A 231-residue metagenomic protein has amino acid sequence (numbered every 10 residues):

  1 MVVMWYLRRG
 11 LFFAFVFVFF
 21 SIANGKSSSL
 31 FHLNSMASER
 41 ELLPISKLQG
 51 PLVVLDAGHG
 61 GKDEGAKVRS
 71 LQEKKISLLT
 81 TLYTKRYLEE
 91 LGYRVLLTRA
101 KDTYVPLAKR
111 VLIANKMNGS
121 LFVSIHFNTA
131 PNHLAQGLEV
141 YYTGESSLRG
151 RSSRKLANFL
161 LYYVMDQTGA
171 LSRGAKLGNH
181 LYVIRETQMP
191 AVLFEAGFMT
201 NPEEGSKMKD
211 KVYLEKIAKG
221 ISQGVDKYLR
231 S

Functional and structural regions predicted by a protein language model:
M1-S231: Catalytic-site microenvironment of enzymes that process N-acetyl-hexosamine-containing cell-wall polysaccharides
